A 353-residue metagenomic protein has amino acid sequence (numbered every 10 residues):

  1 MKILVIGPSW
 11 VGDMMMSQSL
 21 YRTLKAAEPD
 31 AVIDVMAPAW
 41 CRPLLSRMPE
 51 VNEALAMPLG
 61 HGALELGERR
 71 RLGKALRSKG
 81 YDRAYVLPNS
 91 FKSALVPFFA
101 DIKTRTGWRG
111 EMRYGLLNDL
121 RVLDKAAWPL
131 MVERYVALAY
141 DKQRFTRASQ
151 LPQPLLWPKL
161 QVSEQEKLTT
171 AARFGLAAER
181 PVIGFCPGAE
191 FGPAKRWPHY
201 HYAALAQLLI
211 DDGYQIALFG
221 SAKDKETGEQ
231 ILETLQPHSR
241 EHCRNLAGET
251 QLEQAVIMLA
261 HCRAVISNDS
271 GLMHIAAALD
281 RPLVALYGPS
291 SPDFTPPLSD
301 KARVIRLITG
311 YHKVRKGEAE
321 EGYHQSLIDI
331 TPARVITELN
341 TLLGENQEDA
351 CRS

Functional and structural regions predicted by a protein language model:
M1-S353: Catalytic machinery of carbohydrate-active enzymes, primarily nucleotide-sugar-dependent glycosyltransferases
